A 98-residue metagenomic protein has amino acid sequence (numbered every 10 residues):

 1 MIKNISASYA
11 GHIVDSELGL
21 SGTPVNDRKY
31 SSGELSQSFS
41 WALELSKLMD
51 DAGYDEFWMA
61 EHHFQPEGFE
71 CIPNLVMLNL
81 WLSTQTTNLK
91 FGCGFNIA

Functional and structural regions predicted by a protein language model:
M1-K90: N-terminal beta1-alpha1-beta2 module of alpha/beta enzyme domains
H62-F64, F95-A98: Acidic, glycine-rich active-site loops and adjacent beta-strand->loop/helix elements that engage anionic groups
